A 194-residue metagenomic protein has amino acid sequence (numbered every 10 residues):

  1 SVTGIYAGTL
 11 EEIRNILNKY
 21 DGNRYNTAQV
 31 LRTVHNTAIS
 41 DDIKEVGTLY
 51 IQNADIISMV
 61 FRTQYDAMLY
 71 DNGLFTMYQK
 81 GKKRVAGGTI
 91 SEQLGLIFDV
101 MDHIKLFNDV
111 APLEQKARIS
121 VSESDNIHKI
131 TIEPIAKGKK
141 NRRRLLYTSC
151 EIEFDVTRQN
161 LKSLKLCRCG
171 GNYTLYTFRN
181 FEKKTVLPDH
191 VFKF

Functional and structural regions predicted by a protein language model:
V2-I43, T185-F194: N-terminal leader/targeting segments and the immediate start of mature chains
I39-I43, T48-R62, A67-Y70, M77: Structural recognition of beta-strand segments within beta-rich domains
D41-V46, Y65-A67, K83-V85, L145-S149 (+1 more regions): Short, mixed charged/polar active-site loops that provide acid/base catalysis or chelate metal/phosphate cofactors
F61-R62, Y78-K82, K165-R168: Beta-turn initiation residues at beta-strand->coil junctions
T76-I104: Acidic/charged, solvent-exposed loop-and-adjacent secondary-structure segments enriched in E/D, K/R, S/T, and G/P
M101-K116: Anionic-ligand binding region
P112-F194: Gly/Pro-enriched, hydrophobic low-complexity segments that function as extracytoplasmic propeptides/linkers
